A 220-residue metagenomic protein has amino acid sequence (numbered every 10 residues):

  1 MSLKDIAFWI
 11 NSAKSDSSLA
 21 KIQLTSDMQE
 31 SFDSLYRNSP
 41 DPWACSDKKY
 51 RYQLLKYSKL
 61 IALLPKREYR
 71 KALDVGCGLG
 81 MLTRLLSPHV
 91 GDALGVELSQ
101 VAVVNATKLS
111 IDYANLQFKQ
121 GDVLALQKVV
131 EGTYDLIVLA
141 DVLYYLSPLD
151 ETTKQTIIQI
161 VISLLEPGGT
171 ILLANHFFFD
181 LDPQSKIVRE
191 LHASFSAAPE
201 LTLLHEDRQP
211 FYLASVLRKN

Functional and structural regions predicted by a protein language model:
S2-L64: Conserved class I S-adenosyl-L-methionine
L79-V90: Conserved SAM-binding loop of SAM-dependent methyltransferases across substrates and taxa, primarily the Class I
S99-V101: Conserved SAM/SAH-binding beta-strand->alpha-helix loop
A106-T107: Conserved SAM-binding loop
D112-L124: Conserved SAM-binding strand-loop segment of SAM-dependent methyltransferases
V129-I137: A short acidic, Gly/Pro-enriched loop at the edge of an enzyme's catalytic core that lines a small-molecule cofactor
L146-I160: A short, conserved alpha-helix within the catalytic core of class I
G168-N175: Conserved beta-strand signature within the Rossmann-like core of class I S-adenosyl-L-methionine
